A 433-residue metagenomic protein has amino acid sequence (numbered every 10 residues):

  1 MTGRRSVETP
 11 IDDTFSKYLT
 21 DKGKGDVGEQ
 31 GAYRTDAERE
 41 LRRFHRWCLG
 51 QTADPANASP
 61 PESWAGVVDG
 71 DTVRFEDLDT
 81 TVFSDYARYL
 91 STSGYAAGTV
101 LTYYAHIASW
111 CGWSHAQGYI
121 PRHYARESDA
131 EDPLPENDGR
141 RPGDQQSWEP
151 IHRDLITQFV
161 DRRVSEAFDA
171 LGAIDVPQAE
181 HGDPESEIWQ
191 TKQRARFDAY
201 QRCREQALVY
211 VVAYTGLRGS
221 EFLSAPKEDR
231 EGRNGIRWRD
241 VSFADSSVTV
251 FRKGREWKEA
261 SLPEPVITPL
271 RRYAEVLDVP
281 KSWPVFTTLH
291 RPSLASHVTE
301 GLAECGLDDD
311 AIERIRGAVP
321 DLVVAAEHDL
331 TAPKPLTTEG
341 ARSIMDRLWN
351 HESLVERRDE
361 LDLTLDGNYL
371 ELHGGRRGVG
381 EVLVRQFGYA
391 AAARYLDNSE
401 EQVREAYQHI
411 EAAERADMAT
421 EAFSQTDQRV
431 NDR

Functional and structural regions predicted by a protein language model:
S16-Q146, W189, A195: N-terminal core-binding DNA-recognition domain of tyrosine recombinases/integrases
D26, Y389, L396-F423: Catalytic-site neighborhood detector that most strongly recognizes the C-terminal catalytic loop/helix of tyrosine
A37-E40, Y103-H106, W110, A225 (+6 more regions): Residues in the recognition helix of alpha-helical DNA-binding motifs
Q51, A195, D308-R394, E401: Short, basic (Lys/Arg/His-rich) helix/loop patches that form interaction surfaces in the mid-to-C-terminal regions
Q158-G219: Basic, Lys/Arg- and aromatic-enriched nucleic-acid-binding interface segment
R202, V211-D229, R385-F387, D397-N398: A short, glycine-centered helix-capping/turn motif at helix boundaries that positions DNA-contacting or catalytic
S224-L270, K281-W283, T287-V319: Conserved tyrosine-mediated DNA breakage-rejoining catalytic core shared by Y-recombinases
E421-R433: C-terminal secondary-structure termini that scaffold catalytic or DNA-interacting sites
